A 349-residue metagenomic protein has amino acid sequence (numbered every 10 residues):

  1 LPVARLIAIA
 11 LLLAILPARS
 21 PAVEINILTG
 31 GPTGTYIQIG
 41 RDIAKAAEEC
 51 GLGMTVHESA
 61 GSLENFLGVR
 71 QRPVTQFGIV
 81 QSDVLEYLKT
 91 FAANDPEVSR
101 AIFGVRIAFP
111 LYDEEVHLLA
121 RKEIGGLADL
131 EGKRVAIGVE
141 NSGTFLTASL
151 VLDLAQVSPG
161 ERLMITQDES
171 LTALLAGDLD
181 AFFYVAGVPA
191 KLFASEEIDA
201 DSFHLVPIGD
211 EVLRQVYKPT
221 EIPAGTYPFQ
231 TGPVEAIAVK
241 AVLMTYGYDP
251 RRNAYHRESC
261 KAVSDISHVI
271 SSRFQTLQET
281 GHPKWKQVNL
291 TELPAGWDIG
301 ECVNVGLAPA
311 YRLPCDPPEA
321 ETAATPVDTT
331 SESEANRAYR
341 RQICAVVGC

Functional and structural regions predicted by a protein language model:
R5-I15: Bacterial N-terminal signal peptides
A18-A22: Sec/Tat signal peptide C-region and signal peptidase I cleavage site
V23-E48, E114-A176: Bilobed "Venus flytrap"/periplasmic-binding protein-like clamshell domains and structurally analogous long
G40, H57-S99, S170-A173, P189-E197: Pocket-flanking alpha-helical
R70-I79, R134-V135, A176-Y184, A200-D201: Alpha-to-beta junction loops
E97-L111, Y227-V234: A structural signal for short loop-to-beta-strand junctions that line the ligand-binding cleft of periplasmic/secreted
S158-A262: Pocket-lining segment of extracytoplasmic ligand-binding domains
A236-C349: Segments of small-molecule ligand-sensing domains
